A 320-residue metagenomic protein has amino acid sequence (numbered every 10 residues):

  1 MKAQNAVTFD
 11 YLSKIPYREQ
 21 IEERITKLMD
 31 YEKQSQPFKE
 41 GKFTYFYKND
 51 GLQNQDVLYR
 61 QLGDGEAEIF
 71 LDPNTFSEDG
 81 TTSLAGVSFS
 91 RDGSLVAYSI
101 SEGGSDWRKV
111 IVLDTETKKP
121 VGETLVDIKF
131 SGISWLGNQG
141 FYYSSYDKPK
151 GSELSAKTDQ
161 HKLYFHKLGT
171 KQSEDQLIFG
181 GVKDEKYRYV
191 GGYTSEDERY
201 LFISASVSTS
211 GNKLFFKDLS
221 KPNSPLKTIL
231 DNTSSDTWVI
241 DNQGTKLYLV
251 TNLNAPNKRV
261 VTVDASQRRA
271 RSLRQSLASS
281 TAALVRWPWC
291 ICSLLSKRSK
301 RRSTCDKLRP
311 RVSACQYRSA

Functional and structural regions predicted by a protein language model:
M1-R301, C305, A320: Beta-propeller folds
P310: Aromatic (Trp/Tyr) and acidic
